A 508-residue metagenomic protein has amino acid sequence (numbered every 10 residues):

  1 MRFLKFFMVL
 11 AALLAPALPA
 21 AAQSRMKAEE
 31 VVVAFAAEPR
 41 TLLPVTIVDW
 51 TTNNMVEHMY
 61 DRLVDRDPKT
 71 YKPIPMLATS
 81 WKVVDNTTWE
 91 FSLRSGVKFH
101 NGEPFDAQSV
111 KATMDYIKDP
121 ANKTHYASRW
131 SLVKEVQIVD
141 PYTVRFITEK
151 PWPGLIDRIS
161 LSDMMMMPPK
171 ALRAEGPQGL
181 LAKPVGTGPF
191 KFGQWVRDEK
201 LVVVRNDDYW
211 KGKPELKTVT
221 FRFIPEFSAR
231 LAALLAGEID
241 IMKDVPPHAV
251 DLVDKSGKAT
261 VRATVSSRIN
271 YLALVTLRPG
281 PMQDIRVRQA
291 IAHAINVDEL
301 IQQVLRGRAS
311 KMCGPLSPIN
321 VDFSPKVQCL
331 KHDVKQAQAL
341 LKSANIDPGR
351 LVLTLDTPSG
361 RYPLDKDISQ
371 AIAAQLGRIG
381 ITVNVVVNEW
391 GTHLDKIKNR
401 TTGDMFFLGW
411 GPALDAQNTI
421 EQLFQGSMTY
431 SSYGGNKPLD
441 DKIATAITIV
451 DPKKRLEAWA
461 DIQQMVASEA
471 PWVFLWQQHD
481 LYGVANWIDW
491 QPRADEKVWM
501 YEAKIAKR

Functional and structural regions predicted by a protein language model:
Q23-S24, K82, A127-A171: Surface-exposed binding/hinge segments that line and control ligand-binding clefts or catalytic entry sites
A34-D85, D115, K183-G186: N-terminal lobe/hinge region of extracytoplasmic solute-binding protein
A37-N53, L77, E103, L155-M164 (+4 more regions): A structural "hinge/loop" feature
D67-P68, K72, S160-P214, T218 (+4 more regions): Gly/Pro-rich hinge or "lid" segments in bacterial periplasmic/extracellular proteins
T79-K123, V139, R145, R230-A233 (+1 more regions): Aromatic- and charge-enriched surface segment that lines or borders ligand/interaction sites
F190, R278, K311-A344, S359-D367: Structural transition elements
V196, N270, A294-F323, P363-A373 (+2 more regions): Detector for C-terminal structural segments
N206-L252, T382: Ligand-site clamp/hinge motif
